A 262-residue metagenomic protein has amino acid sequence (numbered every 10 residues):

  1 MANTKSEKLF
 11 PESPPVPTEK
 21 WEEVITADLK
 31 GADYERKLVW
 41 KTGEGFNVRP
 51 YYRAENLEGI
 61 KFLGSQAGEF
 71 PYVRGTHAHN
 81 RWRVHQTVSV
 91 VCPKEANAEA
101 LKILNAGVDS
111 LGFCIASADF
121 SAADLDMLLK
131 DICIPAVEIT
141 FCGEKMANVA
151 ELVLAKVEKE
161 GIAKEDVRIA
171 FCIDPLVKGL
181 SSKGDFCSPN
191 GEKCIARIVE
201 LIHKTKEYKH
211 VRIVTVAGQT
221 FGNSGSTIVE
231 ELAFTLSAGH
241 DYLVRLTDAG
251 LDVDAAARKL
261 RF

Functional and structural regions predicted by a protein language model:
A2-F262: Catalytic alpha/beta active-site cores
